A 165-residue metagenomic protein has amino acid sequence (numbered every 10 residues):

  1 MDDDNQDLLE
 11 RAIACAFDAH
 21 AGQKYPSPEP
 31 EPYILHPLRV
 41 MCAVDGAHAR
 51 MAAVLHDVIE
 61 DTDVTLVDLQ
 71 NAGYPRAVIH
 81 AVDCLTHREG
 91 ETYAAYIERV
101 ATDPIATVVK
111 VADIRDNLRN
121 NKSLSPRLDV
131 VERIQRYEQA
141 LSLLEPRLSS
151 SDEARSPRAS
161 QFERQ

Functional and structural regions predicted by a protein language model:
M1-Q165: Active-site helical microenvironments for divalent-metal-assisted chemistry
